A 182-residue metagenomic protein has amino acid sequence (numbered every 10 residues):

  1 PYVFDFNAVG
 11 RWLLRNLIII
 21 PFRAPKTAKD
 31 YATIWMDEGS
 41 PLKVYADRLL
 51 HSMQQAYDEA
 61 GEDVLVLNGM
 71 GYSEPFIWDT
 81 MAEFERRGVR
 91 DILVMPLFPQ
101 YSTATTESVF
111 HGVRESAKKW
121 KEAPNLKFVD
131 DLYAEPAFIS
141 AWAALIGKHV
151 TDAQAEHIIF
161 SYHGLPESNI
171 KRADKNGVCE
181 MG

Functional and structural regions predicted by a protein language model:
P1-G182: Active-site-proximal alpha-helix that buttresses catalytic centers in soluble enzyme cores
